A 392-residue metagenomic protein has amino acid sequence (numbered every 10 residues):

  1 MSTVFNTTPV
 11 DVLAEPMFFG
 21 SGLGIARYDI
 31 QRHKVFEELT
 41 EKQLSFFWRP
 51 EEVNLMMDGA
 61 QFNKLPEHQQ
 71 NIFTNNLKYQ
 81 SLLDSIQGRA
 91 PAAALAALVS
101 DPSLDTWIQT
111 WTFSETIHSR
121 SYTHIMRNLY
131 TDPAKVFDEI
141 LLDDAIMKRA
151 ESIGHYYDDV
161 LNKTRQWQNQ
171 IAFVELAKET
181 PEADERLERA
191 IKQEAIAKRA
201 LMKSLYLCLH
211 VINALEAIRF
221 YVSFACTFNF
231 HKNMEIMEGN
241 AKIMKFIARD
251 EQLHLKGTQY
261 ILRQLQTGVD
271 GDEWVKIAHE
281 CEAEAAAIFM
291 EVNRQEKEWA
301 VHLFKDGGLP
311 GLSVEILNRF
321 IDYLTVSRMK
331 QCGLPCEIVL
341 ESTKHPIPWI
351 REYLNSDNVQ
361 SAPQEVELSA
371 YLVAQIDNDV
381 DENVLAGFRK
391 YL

Functional and structural regions predicted by a protein language model:
S2-L392: Non-heme di-metal
